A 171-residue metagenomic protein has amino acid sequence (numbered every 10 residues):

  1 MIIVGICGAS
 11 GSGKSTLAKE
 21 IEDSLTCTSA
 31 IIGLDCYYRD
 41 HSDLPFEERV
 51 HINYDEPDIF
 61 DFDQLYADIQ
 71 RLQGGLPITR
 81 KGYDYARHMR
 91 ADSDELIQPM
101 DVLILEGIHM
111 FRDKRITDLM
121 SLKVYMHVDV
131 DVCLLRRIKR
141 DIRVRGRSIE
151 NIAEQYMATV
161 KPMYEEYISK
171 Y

Functional and structural regions predicted by a protein language model:
S10: The conserved Walker
K14: Conserved lysine of the Walker
L17, I21: Hydrophobic positions on the alpha1 helix immediately C-terminal to the Walker A/P-loop
D23-I32: Post-Walker A helix-loop "phosphate-sensing" segment adjacent to the P-loop in P-loop NTPases
A30-I31, R39, D43-R87: Conserved nucleotide-sensing/catalytic segment adjacent to the nucleotide-binding pocket in NTP-handling enzymes
A91-V144: ATP-dependent NMP and nucleoside kinases share a basic, alpha-helical "lid"
R145-Y171: Small-molecule kinase domains that catalyze NTP-dependent phosphoryl transfer to phosphate-bearing small molecules
